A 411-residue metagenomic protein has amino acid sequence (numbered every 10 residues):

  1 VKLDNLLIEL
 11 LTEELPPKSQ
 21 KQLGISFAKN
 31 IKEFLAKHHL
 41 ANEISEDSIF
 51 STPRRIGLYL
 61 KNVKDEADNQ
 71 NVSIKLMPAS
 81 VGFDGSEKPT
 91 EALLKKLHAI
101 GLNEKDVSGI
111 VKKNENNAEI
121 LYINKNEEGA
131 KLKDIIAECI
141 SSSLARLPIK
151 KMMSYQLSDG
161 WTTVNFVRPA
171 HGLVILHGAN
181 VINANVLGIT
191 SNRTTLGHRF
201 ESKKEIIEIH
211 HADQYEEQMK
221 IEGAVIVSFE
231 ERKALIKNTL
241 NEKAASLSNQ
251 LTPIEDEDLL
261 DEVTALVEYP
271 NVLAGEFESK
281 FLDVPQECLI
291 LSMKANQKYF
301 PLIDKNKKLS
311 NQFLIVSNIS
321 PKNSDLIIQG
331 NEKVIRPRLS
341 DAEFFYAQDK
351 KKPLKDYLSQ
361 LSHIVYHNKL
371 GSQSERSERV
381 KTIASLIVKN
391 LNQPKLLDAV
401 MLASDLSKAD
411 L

Functional and structural regions predicted by a protein language model:
V1-F281, L289: Long, basic N-terminal domains or extensions that often function in RNA/ssDNA interaction or organelle/cellular
K2-D4, K351-Q360: Flexible hinge/switch segments at interdomain interfaces of large molecular machines
L11, V380, L397-L411: His-Asp-centered metal-binding catalytic motifs of divalent-metal-dependent phosphohydrolases/nucleases
T252-D256, K350, N392-L402: Acidic/histidine metal-binding catalytic segments
F277-P301: Divalent-cation
F281-C288, I315-I319, K355-E375, K408-L411: Active-site flanking loop/helix segments enriched in acidic
K294, K298-L302, N306-K308, Q312-I315 (+4 more regions): Alpha-helical phosphate/pyrophosphate-handling elements in metalloenzyme active cores
P337-F345, I387-N390, L406-A409: Signal-transmission/dimerization alpha-helices at domain junctions
